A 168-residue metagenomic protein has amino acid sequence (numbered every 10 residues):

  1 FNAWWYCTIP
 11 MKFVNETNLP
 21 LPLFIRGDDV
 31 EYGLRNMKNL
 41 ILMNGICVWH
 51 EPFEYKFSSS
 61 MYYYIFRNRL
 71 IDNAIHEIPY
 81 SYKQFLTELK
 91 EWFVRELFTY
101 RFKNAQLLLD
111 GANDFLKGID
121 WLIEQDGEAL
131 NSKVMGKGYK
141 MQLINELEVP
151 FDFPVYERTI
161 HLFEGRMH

Functional and structural regions predicted by a protein language model:
N2-W4, N15-L34, N39-V48, S60: Donor nucleotide-sugar recognition loop
T8: Short aromatic/basic micro-patch
Y32, N36-I41, K56, Y64-R69 (+1 more regions): C-terminal, active-site-flanking charged/polar segments
V48-W49, E128: Sparse recognition of residues in long alpha-helices and their boundaries
W49-R67, K103: Nucleotide-sugar-dependent glycosyltransferase catalytic core
N68, D72-H168: Terminal low-complexity segments of carbohydrate-biosynthetic enzymes
